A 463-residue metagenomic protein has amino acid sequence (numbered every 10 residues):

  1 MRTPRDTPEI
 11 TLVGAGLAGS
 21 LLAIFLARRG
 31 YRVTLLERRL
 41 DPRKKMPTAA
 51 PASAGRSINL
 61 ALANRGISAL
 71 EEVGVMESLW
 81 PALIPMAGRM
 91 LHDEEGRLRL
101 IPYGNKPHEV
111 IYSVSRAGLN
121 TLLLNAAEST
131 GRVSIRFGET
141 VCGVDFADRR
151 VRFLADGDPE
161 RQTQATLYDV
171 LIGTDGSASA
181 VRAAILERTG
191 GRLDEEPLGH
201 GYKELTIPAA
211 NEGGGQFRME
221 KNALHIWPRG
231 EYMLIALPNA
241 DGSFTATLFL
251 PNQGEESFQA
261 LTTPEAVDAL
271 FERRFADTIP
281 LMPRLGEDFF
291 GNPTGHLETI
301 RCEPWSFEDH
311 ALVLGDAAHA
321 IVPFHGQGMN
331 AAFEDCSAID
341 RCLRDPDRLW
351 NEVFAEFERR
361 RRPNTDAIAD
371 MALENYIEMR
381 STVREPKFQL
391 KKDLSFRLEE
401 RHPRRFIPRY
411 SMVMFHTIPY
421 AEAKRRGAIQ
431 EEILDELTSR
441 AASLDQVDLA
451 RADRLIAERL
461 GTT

Functional and structural regions predicted by a protein language model:
R2-I10, A63-E204: Conserved N-terminal helical subregion
T3-R5, R341-T463: C-terminal helical "tail/cap" subdomain of flavin- and related membrane-associated enzymes
E9, R32, M329: Residues at the starts of beta-strands that form the adenosine-phosphate
A15-I24, R28, I172-G173, L205 (+2 more regions): Conserved mid-domain beta->alpha element of the FAD-binding
A18, D41, A178: Conserved Rossmann-like nucleotide-cofactor binding loop
L22-Y31, A69, T130: A short, Lys/Arg-enriched amphipathic alpha-helix followed by its capping loop at the start of a domain
A27-G55: Glycine-rich FAD pyrophosphate-binding loop
N125, E139-G143, D148-L297, R301-F307: Conserved FAD-binding catalytic core of PHBH/FMO-like flavoproteins
